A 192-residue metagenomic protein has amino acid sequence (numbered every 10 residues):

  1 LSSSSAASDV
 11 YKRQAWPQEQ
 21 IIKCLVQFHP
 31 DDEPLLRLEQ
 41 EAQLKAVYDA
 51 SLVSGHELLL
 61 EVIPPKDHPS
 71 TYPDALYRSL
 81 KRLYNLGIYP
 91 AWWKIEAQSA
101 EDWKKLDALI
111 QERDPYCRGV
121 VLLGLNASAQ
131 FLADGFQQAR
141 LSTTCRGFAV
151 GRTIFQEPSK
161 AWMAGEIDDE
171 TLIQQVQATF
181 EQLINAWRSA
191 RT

Functional and structural regions predicted by a protein language model:
L1-A7, Y11: Single conserved hydrophobic/aromatic residue that forms the stacking wall/gate of nucleotide- or nucleobase-binding
D9-Q20, D49-V53, D107-D114, R140-T144: Acidic (Asp/Glu)-rich catalytic clusters
K23-Q27, E33-Q40, Y72, S79-Y84 (+2 more regions): Catalytic beta/alpha-barrel core
H29-E41, H68-S70, V121-L122, W162-I173: Glycine-rich tight-turn/loop motif centered on a GG-T
P30, Q40-I88: Conserved anion-binding
P30-A50, S99-E112, Q130-F131: Active-site-adjacent beta->alpha loops and helix N-cap segments on the catalytic face of soluble alpha/beta enzymes
E61, W93, G151: Conserved, mostly hydrophobic/aromatic
E96-R191: Catalytic-face loop-and-helix region of soluble metabolic enzyme cores
